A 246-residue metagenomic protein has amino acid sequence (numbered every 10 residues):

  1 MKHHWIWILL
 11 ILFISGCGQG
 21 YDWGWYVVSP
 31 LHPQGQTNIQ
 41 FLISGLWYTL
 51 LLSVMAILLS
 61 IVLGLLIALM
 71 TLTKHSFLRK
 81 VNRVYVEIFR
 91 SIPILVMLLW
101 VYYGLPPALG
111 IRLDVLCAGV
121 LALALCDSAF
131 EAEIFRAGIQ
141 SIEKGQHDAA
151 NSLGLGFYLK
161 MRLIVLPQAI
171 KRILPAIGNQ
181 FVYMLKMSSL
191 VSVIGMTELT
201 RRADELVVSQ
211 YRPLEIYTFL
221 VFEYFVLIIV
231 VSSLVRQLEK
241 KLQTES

Functional and structural regions predicted by a protein language model:
K2-W7, I14-S246: Transmembrane alpha-helices and adjacent helix-loop boundaries
